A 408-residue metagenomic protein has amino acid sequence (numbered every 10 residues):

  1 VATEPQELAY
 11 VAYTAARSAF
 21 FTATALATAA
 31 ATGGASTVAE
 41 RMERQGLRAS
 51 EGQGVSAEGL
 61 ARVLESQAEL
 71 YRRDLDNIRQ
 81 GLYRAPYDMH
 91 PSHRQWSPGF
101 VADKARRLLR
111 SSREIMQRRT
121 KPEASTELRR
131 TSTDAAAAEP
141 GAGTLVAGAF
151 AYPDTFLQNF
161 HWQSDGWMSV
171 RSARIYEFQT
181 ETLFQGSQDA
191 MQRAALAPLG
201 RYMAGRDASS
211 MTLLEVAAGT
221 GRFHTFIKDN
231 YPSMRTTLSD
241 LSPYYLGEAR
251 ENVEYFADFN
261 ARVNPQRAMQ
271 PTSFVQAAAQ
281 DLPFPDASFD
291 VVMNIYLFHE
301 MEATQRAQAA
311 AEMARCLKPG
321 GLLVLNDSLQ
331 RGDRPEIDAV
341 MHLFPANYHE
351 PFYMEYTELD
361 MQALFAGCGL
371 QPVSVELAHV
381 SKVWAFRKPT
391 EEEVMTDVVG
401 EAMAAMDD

Functional and structural regions predicted by a protein language model:
V1-A151: N-terminal accessory segments
I175, G186-S209: Conserved alpha-helix/loop element of class I SAM-dependent methyltransferases that forms part of the SAM/SAH-binding
L214, T220-D281: Class I SAM-dependent methyltransferase SAM/SAH-binding core
Q280-V292: A short acidic, Gly/Pro-enriched loop at the edge of an enzyme's catalytic core that lines a small-molecule cofactor
V291-T304: A short SAM/SAH-binding and catalytic strip from SAM-dependent methyltransferases
A307, V324-C368, P372-W384: C-terminal alpha-helical "lid/dimerization" subdomain adjacent to the S-adenosyl-L-methionine
A307-P319: A short glycine-rich, Lys/Arg-flanked "PGG" loop and its adjoining helix->strand segment in the class I
C368-D408: Core SAM-dependent methyltransferase catalytic element
